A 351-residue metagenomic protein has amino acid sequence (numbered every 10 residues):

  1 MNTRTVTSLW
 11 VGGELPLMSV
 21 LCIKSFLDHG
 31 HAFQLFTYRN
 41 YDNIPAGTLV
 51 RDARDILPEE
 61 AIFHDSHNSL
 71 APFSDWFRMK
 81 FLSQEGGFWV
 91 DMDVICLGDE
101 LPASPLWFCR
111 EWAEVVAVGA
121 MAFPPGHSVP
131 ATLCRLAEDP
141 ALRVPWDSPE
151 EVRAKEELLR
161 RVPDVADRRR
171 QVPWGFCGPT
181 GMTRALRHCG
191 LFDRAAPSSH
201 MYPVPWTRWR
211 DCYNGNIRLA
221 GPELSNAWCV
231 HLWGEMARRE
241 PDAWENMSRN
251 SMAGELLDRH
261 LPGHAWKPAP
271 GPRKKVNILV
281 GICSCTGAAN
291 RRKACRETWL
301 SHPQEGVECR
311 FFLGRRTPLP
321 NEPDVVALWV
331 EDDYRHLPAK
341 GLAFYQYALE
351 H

Functional and structural regions predicted by a protein language model:
M1-D75, M92-H351: Glycosyltransferase-associated regions of secretory-pathway enzymes, highlighting luminal stem/catalytic domains
D75-G86: Small-residue hinge/turn detector
F88-V90: Short aromatic-hydrophobic micro-motifs that form the base-stacking/packing surface for donor nucleotide recognition
